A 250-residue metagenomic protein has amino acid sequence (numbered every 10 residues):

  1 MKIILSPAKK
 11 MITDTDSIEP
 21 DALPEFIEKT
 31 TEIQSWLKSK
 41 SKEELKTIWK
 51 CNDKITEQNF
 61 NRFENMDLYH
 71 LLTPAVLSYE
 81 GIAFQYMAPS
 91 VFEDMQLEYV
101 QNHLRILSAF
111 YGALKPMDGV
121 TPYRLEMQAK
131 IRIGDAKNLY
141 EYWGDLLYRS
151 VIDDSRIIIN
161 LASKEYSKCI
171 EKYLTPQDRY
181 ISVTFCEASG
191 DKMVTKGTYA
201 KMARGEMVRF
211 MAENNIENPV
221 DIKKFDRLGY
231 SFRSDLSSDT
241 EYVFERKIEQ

Functional and structural regions predicted by a protein language model:
K2-S6, I157-N160: Short hydrophobic beta-strand segments
I4-V91: Active-site helix-to-loop segments that bind/position phosphate- or nucleotide-bearing substrates and donors across
P89-D239, V243-Q250: Internal, well-folded beta-alpha domain core
